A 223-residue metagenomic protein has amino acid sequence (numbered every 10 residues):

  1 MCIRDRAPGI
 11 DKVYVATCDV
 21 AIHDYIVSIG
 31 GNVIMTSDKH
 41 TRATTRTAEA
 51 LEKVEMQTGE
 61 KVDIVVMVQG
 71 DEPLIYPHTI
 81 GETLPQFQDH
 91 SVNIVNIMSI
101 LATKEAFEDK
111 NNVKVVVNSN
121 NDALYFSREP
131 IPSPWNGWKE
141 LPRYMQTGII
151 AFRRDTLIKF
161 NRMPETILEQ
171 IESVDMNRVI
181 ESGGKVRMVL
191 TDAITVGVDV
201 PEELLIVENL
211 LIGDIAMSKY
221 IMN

Functional and structural regions predicted by a protein language model:
M1-D5: Conserved small/polar residues in nucleotide/adenosyl-binding loops
I10, E60-V62, D89-V92, G184: Short, high-confidence coil segments that cap the C-terminus of an alpha-helix and link into the following beta-strand
V13-V15, V65, V95, A123 (+1 more regions): Hydrophobic/aromatic residues located in beta-strands of well-ordered beta-sheets within soluble catalytic
Y14, V20-V68, L74-E82: Short phosphate-binding loop-to-helix
T17-C18, G70, I75, F152 (+2 more regions): A conserved hydrophobic position in a structured secondary element of the catalytic/binding core that shapes
H23, T44-T47, I80, A123 (+3 more regions): A general structural signal for well-ordered alpha-helical segments in protein cores
I75-M163: Conserved core of the sugar-phosphate nucleotidyltransferase
L141-N223: Conserved alpha/beta core of the MobA/IspD/sugar-nucleotide pyrophosphorylase nucleotidyltransferase superfamily
